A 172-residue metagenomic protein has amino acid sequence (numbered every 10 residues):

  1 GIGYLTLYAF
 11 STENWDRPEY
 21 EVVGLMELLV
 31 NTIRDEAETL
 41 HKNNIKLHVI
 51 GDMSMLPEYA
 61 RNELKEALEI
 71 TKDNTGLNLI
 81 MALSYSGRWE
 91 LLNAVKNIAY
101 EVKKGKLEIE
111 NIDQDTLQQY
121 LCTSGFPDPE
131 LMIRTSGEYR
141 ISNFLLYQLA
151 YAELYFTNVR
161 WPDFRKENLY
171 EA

Functional and structural regions predicted by a protein language model:
G1-A172: Flexible, compositionally biased loop and terminal segments
